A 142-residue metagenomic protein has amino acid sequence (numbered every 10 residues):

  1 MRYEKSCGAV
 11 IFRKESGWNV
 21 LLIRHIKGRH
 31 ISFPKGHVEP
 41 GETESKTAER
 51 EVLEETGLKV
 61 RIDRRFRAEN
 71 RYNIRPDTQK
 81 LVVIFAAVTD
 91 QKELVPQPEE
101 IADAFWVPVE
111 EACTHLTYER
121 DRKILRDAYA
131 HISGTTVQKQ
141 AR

Functional and structural regions predicted by a protein language model:
M1-F33: N-terminal strand-loop-strand
R13, V60, S133-T136: Secondary-structure transition/hinge residues
V38-I124: Unchanged
T114-R142: Charged phosphate-binding loop/patch that engages nucleotide di/tri-phosphates or the phosphate backbone of nucleic
